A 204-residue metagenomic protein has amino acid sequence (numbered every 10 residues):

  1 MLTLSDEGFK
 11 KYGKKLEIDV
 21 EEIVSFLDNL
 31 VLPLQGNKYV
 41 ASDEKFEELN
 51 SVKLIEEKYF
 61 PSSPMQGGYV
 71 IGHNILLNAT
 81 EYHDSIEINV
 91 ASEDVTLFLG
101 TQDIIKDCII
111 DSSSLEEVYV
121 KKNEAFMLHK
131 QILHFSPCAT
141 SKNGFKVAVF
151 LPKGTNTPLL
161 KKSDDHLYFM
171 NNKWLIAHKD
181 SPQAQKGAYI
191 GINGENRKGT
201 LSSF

Functional and structural regions predicted by a protein language model:
M1-K122, F135-F204: Active-site region of the double-stranded beta-helix
L128: Aromatic-residue-lined binding/catalytic grooves and analogous aromatic/hydrophobic interfacial grooves in multimeric
